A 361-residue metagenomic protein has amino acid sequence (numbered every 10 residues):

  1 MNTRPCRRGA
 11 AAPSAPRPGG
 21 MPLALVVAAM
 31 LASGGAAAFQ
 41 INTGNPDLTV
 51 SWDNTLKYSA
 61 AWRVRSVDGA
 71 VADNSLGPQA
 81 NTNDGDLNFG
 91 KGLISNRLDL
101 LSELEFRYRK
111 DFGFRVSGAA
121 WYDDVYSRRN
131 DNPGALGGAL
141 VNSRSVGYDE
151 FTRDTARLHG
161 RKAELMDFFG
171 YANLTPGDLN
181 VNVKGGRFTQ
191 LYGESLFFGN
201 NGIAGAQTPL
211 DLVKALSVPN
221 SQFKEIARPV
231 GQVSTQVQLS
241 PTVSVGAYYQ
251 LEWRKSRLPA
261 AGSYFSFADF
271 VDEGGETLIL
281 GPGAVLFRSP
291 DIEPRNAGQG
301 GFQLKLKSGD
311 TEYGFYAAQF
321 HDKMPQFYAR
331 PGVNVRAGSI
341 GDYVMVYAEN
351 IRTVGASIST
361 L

Functional and structural regions predicted by a protein language model:
S33-G35: N-terminal signal peptide c-region/cleavage motif recognized by signal peptidases
T43-N81, F114, G118: Transmembrane beta-strand segments of Gram-negative outer membrane beta-barrel proteins
L48, N81-G85, G92-L100, R161-M166 (+3 more regions): Residues that define the transmembrane beta-barrel architecture of outer-membrane proteins
S51-T55, G113-R115, N180-K184, S244-G246 (+3 more regions): Residue-level detector of the transmembrane beta-barrel scaffold of outer-membrane proteins
N54, L100-F106, V116, D167-A172 (+4 more regions): Residues on the lipid-exposed face of transmembrane beta-strands in outer-membrane beta-barrel proteins
D84-G90, T152-R157, V218-S221, S263 (+3 more regions): Extracellular loop and loop/strand-boundary signature of outer-membrane beta-barrel proteins
K110-D269, F320: Outer membrane beta-barrel
L286-L361: Long, internal scaffold/assembly segments composed of regular secondary structure
